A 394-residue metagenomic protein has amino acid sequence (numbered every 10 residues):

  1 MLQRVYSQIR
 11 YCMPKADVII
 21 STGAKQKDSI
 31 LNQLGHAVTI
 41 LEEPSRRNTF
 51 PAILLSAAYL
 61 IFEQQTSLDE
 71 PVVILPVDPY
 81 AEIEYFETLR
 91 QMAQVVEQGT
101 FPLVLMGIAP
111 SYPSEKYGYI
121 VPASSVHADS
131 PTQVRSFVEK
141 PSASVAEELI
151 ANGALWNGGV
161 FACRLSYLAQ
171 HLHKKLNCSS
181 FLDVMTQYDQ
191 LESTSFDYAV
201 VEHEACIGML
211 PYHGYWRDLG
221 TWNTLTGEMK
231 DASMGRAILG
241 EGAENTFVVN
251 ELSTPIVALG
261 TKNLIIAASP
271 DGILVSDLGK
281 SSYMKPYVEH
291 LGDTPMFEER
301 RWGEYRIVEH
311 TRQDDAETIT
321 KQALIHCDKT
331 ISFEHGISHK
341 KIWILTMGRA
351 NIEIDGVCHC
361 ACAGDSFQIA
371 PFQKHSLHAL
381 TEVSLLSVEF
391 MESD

Functional and structural regions predicted by a protein language model:
M1-P76, Y80-E87, E334, I354: Conserved N-terminal catalytic core of the sugar/cofactor nucleotidyltransferase
L2, S56, D78, I120 (+3 more regions): Residue-level signal for inorganic ion chemistry
I9, D28-L31, A146, L168 (+2 more regions): Hydrophobic packing residues within well-ordered alpha-helices of enzyme cores
D17-I19, V73, V104-L105, G208 (+1 more regions): A structural signal for isolated positions on well-ordered beta-strands in alpha/beta enzyme cores
T22, P76, I108, N250 (+1 more regions): Short beta-strand/turn micro-motifs composed of small residues that flank or help shape donor/cofactor-binding pockets
R46-P51, S111-S114, A143-S144, W216-D218: A short acidic, often aromatic-flanked loop/helix-cap motif at beta-alpha or helix-coil junctions that lines enzyme
E82-L191, G208: Conserved core of the sugar-phosphate nucleotidyltransferase
L165-Q368, Q373-A379, S384-D394: Left-handed beta-helix
